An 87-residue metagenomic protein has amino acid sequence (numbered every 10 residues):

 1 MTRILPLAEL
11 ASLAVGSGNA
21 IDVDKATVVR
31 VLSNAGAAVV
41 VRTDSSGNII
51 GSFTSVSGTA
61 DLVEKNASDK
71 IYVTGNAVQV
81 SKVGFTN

Functional and structural regions predicted by a protein language model:
M1-T2: N-terminal prepro-regions of secreted/extracellular proteins
A8-V23, V56: Surface-exposed ligand/attachment interfaces on beta-rich extracellular proteins
K25-S33: A short beta-strand element within beta-rich, extracytoplasmic domains of secreted/secretory-pathway proteins
T27, E64-V78: Noncatalytic modules at the cell exterior or secretory-pathway interfaces, chiefly beta-strand-rich lectin/adhesion
L32-G51: Short, surface-exposed beta-strand/strand-loop-strand elements in extracellular ectodomains
G47-N48, S52-K65: Glycine-rich strand-loop-strand elements at beta-sheet edges
A77-N87: Exposed low-complexity, polar/acidic, P/S/T/G-rich flexible segments that act as propeptides, protease-susceptible
